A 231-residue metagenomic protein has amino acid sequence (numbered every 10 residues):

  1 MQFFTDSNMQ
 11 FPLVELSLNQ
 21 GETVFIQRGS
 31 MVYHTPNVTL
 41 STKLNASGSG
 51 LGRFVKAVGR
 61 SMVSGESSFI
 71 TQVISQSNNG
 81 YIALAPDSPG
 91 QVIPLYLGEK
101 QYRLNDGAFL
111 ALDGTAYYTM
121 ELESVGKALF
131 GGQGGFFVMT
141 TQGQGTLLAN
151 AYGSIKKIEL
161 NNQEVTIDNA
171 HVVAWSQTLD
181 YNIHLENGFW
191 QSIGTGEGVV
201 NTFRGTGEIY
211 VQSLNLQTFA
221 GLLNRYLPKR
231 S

Functional and structural regions predicted by a protein language model:
M1-S231: Phosphate/adenylate-binding glycine loop and adjacent helical scaffold
